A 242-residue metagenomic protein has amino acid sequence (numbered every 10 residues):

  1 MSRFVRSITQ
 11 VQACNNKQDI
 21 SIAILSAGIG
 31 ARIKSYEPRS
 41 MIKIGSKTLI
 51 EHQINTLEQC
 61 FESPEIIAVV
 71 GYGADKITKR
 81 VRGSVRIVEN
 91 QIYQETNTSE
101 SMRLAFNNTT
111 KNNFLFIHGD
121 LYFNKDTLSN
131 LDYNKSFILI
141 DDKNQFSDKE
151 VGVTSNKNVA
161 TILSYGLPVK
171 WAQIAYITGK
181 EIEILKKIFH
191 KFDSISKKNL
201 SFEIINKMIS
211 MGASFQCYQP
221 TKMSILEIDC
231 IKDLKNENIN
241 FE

Functional and structural regions predicted by a protein language model:
S2-S35: N-terminal nucleotide-binding beta1-loop-alpha1 segment
I20-I24, I50, E65-A68: Hydrophobic targeting segments
L49-S63, L104-N107: A short, N-terminal amphipathic alpha-helix
K76-L115: Short phosphate-binding loop-to-helix
G119-Y122: The conserved acidic donor/metal-binding loop of glycosyltransferases
N124-S196, F202: Conserved core of the sugar-phosphate nucleotidyltransferase
N206-Y218: Catalytic donor-sugar/metal-binding loop of nucleotide-sugar-dependent glycosyltransferases
Q216-Q219, L226-D229: Conserved active-site beta-strand element of glycosyltransferases/polysaccharide synthases
